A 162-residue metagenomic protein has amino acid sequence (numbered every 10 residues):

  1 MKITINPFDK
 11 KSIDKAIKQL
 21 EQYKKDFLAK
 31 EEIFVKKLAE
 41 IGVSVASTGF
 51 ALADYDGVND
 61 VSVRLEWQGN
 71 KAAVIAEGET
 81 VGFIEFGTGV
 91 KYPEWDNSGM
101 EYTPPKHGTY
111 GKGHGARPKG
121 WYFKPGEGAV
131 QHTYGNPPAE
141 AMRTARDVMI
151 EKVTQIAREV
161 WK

Functional and structural regions predicted by a protein language model:
M1-V81, S98, Y102, K106-K162: Short, Lys/Arg-rich flexible segments
V81-S98: Extended Gly/Ser/Thr-rich low-complexity repeat segments, especially those forming or decorating extracellular
